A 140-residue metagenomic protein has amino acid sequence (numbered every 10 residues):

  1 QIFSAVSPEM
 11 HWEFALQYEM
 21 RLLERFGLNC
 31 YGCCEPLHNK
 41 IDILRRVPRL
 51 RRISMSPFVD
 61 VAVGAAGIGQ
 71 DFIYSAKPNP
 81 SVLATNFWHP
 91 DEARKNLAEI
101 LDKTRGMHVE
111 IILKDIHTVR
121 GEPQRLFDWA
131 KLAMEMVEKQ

Functional and structural regions predicted by a protein language model:
Q1-Q140: Active-site loop segments of alpha/beta catalytic cores
